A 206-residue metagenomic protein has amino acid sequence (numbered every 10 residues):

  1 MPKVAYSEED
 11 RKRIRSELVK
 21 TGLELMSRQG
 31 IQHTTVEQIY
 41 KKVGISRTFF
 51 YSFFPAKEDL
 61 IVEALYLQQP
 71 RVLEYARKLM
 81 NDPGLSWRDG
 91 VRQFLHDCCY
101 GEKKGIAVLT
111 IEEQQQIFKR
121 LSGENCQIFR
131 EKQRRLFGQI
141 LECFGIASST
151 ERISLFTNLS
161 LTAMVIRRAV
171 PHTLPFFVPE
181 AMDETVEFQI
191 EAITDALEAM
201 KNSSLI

Functional and structural regions predicted by a protein language model:
M1-P2, G138-I146, T162-I206: C-terminal peripheral helix-coil segments that are non-catalytic and often amphipathic
M1-Q29, Q38: Basic, helix-initiating cap at the start of DNA-binding domains
E17, S52-F54, D59-Q68, G105 (+1 more regions): Alpha-helical DNA-contacting segments of helix-turn-helix folds
E17, T21-R28, R71-L79, L159-V170: Solvent-exposed, amphipathic alpha-helical segments
L25-D59, E63: Helix-turn-helix
E63, R77-K104, F156-T157: Hydrophobic alpha-helical connector segments
P70-R77, K119-A147, S154-N158, E180 (+2 more regions): Amphipathic alpha-helical packing segments from all-alpha helical-bundle domains
D89, D97-E124, G138, R167-F176: Amphipathic alpha-helical segments used for helix-helix packing
